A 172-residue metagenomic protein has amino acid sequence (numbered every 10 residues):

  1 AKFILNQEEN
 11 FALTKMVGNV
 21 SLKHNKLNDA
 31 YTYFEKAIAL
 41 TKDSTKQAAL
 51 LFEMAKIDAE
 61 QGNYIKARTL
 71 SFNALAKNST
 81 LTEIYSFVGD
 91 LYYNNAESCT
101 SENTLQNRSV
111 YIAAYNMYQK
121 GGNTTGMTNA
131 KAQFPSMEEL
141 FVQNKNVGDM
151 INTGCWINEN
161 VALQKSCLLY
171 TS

Functional and structural regions predicted by a protein language model:
N6-M16, S44-L51, Y111: Generic helix N-cap/helix-start motif at coil->alpha-helix transitions
E60-G62, G89, N94-T104, P135: Short coil/turn linking the two alpha-helices of tandem helical-hairpin repeats
A76, Q106-T128: TPR/TPR-like (Sel1-like) alpha-helical repeat modules
Y170-T171: Conserved small/polar residues in nucleotide/adenosyl-binding loops
